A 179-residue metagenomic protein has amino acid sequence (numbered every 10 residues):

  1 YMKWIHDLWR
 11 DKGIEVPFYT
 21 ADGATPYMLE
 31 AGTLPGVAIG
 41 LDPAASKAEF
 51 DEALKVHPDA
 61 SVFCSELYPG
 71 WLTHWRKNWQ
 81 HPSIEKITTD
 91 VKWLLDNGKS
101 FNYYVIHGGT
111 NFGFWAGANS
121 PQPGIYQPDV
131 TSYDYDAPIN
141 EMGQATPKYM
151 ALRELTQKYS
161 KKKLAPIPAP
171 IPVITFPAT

Functional and structural regions predicted by a protein language model:
Y1-D7, D11-E15, S65-G70, L94-N102 (+1 more regions): Carbohydrate-binding surfaces of carbohydrate-active enzymes
Y1-Y103: Substrate-binding/catalytic cleft of secreted carbohydrate-active enzymes, primarily glycoside hydrolases
